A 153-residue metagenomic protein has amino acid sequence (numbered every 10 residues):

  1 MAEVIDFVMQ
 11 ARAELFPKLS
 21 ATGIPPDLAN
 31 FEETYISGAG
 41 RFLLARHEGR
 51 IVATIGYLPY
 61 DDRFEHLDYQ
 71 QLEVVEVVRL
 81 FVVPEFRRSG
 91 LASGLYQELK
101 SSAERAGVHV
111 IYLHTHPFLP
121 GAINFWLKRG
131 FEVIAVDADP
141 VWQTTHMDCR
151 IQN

Functional and structural regions predicted by a protein language model:
A2-V78, V83, Y96-E98, S102 (+2 more regions): Acetyl-CoA-dependent GNAT
Q10, Q71-V75, H109-Y112, H116-N153: C-terminal "cap" of GNAT-fold acetyltransferases
G49, A53, G90-A92, G130: Conserved phosphate-binding and hydrolysis motifs of nucleotide-dependent enzymes
R79-Q97, E104-A106, I111, P117-N124 (+1 more regions): Conserved glycine-rich acetyl-CoA-binding loop
